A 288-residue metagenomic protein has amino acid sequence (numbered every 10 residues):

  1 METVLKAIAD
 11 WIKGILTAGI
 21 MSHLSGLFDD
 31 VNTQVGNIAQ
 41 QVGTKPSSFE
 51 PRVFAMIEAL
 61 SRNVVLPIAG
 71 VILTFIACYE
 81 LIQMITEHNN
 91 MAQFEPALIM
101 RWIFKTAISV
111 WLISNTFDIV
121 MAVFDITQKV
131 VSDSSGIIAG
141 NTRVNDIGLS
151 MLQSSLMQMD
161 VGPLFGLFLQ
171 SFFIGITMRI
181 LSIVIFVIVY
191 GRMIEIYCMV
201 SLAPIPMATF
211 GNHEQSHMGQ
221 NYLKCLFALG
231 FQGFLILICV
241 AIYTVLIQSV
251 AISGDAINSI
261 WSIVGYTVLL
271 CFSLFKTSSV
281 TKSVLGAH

Functional and structural regions predicted by a protein language model:
M1-I72, E87-A97, A107-T177, S216-N221 (+2 more regions): Gly/Ser-rich, low-complexity
L66-Y79, I196: Hydrophobic alpha-helical transmembrane segments
L73, F168, S182, F186: Short, contiguous, pocket-lining structural segments that sit at or immediately flank catalytic/ligand-binding sites
T74-L81, S171-F173, V200-P204: Transmembrane alpha-helical segments of multi-pass small-molecule transport proteins
L81-F94, S182-F186, H213-Q215: Membrane-water interface regions at transmembrane-helix termini and the short interhelical loops of multi-pass membrane
W102-K105: Elongated alpha-helical scaffolds
S182-V189, M193-I196, V200-C239: Extended serine/threonine-enriched, polar tracts that run as long, contiguous segments within proteins
